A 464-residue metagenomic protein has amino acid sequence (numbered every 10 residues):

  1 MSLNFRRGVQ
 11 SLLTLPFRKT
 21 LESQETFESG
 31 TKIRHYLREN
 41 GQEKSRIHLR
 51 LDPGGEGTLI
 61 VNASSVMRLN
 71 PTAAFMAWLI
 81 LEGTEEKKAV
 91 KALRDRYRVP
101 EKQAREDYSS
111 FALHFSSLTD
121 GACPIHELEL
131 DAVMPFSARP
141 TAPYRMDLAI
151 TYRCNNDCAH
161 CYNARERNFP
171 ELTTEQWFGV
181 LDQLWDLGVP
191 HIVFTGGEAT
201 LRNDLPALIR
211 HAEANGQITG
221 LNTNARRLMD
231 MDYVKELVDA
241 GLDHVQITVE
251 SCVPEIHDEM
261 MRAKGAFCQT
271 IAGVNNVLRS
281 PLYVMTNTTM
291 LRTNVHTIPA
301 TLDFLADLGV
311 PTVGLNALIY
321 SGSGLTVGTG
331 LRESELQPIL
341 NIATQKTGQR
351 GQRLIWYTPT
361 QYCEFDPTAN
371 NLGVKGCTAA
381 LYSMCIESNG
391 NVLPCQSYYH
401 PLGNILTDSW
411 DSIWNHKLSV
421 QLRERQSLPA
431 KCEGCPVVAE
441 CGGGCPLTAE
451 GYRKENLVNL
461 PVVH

Functional and structural regions predicted by a protein language model:
M1-W78: Acidic, low-complexity/disordered tracts enriched in E/D and polar residues
S2-L13, R18, S65-D147: Long, charge-rich, low-complexity alpha-helical segments
G41, V392, S397-H464: Flexible mid-to-C-terminal extensions adjoining Fe-S/redox cofactors in radical SAM and related proteins
K88, R96, K102, E106 (+3 more regions): Conserved alpha-helical substructure of the radical SAM core
R105-E129, G348, I386-W414: A broadly conserved sequence feature marking short terminus-proximal activation segments in nucleic acid-centric
C123-P143, P359-D366, P401-S427: Short, charged low-complexity linear segments at domain edges
I150-D157, A380, C432-A439: Cysteine-centered iron-sulfur cluster-binding motifs in ferredoxin-type domains/subunits of redox enzymes
V238-A240, T248-E250, E255-L393, S397 (+1 more regions): Radical SAM enzyme [4Fe-4S]-AdoMet core and its adjacent flexible, acidic and glycine-rich loops/tails across
